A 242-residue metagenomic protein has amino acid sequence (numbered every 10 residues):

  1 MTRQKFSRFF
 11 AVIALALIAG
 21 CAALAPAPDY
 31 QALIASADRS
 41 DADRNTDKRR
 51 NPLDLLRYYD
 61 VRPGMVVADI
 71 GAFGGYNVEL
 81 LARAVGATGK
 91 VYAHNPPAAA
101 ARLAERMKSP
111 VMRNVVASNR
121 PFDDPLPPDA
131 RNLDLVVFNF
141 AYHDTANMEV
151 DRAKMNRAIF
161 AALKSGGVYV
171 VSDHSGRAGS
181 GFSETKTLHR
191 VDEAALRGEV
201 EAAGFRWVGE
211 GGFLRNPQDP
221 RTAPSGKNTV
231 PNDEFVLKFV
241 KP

Functional and structural regions predicted by a protein language model:
Y30-L56, R62: Class I SAM-dependent methyltransferase Rossmann-like catalytic core, especially the SAM/SAH-binding loop
G64-F73: Conserved class I S-adenosyl-L-methionine
A82-R83, R152-S165: A short glycine-rich, Lys/Arg-flanked "PGG" loop and its adjoining helix->strand segment in the class I
L126-V136: A short acidic, Gly/Pro-enriched loop at the edge of an enzyme's catalytic core that lines a small-molecule cofactor
D134-V150: A short SAM/SAH-binding and catalytic strip from SAM-dependent methyltransferases
G166-H174: Conserved beta-strand signature within the Rossmann-like core of class I S-adenosyl-L-methionine
D219-P242: Core SAM-dependent methyltransferase catalytic element
